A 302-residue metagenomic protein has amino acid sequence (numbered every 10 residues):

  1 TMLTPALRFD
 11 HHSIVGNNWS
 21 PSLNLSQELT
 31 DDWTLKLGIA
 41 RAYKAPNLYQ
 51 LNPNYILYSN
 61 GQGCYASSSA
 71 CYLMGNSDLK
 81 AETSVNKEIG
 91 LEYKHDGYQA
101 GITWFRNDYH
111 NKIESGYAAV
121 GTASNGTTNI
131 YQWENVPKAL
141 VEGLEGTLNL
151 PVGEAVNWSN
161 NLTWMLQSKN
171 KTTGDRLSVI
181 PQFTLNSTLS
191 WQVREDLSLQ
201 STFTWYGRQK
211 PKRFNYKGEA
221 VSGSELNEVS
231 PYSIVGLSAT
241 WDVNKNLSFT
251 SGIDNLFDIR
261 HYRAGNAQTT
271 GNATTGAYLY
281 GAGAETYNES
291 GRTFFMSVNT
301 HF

Functional and structural regions predicted by a protein language model:
T1-L3, D32-L35, G97-A100, E154-W158 (+4 more regions): Repeated loop/turn-to-beta-strand initiation elements of outer-membrane beta-barrel proteins
T1-S26, L150-W164: Surface-exposed extracellular loop regions of Gram-negative outer-membrane beta-barrel proteins
L7-S13, I39-A45, N52-N54, H95-G97 (+6 more regions): Transmembrane beta-strands of outer-membrane beta-barrel pores
L23-Q27, I89-Y93, L144-L150, S187-W191 (+4 more regions): Residues on the lipid-exposed face of transmembrane beta-strands in outer-membrane beta-barrel proteins
E28, L35-K36, N76-E134, L140-E142: Membrane-embedded beta-barrel scaffold of Gram-negative outer-membrane proteins
Y43, H110, W205-K217, T240-F302: C-terminal beta-signal and adjacent terminal beta-strands/loops of Gram-negative outer-membrane beta-barrel proteins
Y49-S77, E114-Q132, K210-N227, R263-T286: Solvent-exposed loop segments that connect transmembrane elements
W104-Y109, V120, N125-N215, N299-H301: Gram-negative outer-membrane beta-barrel transporters
